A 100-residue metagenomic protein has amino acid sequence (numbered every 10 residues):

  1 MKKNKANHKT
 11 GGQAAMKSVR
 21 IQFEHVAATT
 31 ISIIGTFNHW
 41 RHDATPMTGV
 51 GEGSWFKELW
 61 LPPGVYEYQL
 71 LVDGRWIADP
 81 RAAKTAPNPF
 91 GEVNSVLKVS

Functional and structural regions predicted by a protein language model:
M1-K17: Extracellular ectodomain segments of secreted/surface proteins
G12-V65, R75-S100: Aromatic-rich carbohydrate-binding modules that target alpha-glucans
